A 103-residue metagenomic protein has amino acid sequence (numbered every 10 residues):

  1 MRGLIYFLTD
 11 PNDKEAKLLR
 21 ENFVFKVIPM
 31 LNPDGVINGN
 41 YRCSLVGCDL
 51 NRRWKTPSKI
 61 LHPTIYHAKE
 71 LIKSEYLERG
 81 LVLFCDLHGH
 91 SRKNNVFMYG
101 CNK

Functional and structural regions predicted by a protein language model:
M1-K103: Structured catalytic-domain cores with a bias toward divalent-metal coordination
